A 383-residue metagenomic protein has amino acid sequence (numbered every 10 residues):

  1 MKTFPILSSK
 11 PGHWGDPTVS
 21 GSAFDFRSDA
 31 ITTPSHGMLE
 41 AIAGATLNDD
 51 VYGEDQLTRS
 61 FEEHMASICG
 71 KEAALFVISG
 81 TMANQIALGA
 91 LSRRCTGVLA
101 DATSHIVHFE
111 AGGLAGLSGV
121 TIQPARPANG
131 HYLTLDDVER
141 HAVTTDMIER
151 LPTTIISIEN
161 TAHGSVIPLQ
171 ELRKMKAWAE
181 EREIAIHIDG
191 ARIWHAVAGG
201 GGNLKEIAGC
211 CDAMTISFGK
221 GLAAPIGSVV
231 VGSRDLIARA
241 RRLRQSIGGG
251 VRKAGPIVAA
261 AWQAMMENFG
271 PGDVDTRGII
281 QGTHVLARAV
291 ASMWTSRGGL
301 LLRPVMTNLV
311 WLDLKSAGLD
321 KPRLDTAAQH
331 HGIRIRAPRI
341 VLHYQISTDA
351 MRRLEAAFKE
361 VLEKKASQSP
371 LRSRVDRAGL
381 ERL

Functional and structural regions predicted by a protein language model:
K2-A45, V51-G332, R336-I346, L354-L383: Conserved PLP-enzyme active-site core in the AAT-like
